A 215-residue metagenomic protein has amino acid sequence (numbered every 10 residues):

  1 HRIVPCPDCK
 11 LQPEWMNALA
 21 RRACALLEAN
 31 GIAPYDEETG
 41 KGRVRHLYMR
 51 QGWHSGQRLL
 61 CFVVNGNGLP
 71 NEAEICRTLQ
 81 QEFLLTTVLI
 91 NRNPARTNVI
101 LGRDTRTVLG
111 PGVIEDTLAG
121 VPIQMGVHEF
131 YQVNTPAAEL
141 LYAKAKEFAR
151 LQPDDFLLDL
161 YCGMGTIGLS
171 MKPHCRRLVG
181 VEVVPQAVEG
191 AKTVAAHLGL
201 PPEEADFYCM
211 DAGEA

Functional and structural regions predicted by a protein language model:
H1-R106, A143, E147-D154: SAM-dependent transferase fold signal centered on methyltransferase-like domains, encompassing both Class I
N71-E82, T86-A215: Rossmann-like S-adenosyl-L-methionine
